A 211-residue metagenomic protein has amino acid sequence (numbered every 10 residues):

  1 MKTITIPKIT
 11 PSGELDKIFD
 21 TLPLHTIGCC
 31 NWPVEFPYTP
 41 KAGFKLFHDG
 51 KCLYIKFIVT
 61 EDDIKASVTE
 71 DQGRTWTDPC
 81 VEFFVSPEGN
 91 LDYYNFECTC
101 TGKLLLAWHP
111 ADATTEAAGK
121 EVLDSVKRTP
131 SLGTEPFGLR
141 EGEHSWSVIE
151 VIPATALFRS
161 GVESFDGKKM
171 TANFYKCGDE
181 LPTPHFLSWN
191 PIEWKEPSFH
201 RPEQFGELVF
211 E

Functional and structural regions predicted by a protein language model:
M1-E211: Structural preference for beta-rich elements and adjacent junctions enriched in aromatics
